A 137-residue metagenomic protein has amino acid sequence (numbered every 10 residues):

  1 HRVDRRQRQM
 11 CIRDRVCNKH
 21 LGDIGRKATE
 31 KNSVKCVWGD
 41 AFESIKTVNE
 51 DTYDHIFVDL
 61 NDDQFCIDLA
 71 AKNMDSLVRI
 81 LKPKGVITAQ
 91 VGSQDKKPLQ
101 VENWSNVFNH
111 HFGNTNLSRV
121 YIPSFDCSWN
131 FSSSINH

Functional and structural regions predicted by a protein language model:
H1-I12: Single conserved hydrophobic/aromatic residue that forms the stacking wall/gate of nucleotide- or nucleobase-binding
D14-E50: S-adenosyl-L-methionine
T52-D59: Short SAM/SAH-binding signature in class I
N61-D62, G92: Short glycine-/small-residue-rich Rossmann-like dinucleotide-binding loops
Q64-F65, K96: Short glycine-rich, flexible loops that bind phosphorylated cofactors or substrates
L69-P83: A short glycine-rich, Lys/Arg-flanked "PGG" loop and its adjoining helix->strand segment in the class I
K84-V91: Conserved beta-strand signature within the Rossmann-like core of class I S-adenosyl-L-methionine
S93-H137: Class I S-adenosyl-L-methionine
